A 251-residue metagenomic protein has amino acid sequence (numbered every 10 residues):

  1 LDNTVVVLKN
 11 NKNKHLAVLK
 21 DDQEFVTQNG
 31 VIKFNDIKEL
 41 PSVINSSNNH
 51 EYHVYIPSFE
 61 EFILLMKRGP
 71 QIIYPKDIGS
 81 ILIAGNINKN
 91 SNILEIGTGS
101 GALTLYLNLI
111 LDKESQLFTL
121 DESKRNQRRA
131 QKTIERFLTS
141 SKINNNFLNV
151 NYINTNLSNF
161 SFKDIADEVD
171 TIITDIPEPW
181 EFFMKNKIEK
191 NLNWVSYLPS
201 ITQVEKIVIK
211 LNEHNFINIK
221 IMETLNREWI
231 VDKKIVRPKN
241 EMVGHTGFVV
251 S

Functional and structural regions predicted by a protein language model:
L1-I56: N-terminal auxiliary segments of SAM/dcSAM-dependent transferases
L65-G79: Conserved SAM-binding loop and adjacent beta-strand
I83-N88, I110, I165-A166, K187: Glycine-rich helix-loop-beta junction characteristic of Rossmann-like nucleotide cofactor-binding loops
N88-G99: Conserved class I S-adenosyl-L-methionine
S100-K113: Conserved SAM-binding loop of SAM-dependent methyltransferases across substrates and taxa, primarily the Class I
E114-F118, W194: Short beta-strand element of Class I
L120-T174, P179: S-adenosyl-L-methionine
W180-G247: C-terminal substrate-binding/active-site "lid" region of AdoMet-derived donor-dependent transferases
